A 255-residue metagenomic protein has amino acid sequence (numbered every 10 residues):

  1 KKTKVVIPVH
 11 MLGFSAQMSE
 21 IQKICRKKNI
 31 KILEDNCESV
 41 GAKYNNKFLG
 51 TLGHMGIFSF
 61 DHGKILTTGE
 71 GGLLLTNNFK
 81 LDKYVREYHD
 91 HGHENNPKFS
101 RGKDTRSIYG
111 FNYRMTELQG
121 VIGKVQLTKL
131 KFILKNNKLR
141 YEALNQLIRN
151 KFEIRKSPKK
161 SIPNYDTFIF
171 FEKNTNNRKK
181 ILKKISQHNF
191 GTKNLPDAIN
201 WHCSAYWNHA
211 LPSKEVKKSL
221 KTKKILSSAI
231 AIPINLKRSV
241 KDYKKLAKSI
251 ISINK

Functional and structural regions predicted by a protein language model:
K2-I7, L12-N46, N77-K80: Catalytic PLP-binding core of fold-type I/II PLP enzymes
I21, V85, I181: Aromatic/hydrophobic pocket-lining residues that form π-stacking "cages" and hydrophobic walls in ligand
S39-N45, L52-T167, A198-C203: Active-site region of PLP-dependent enzymes
H91-G102, A143, L147, L182-L220 (+1 more regions): Conserved PLP cofactor-binding pocket of PLP-dependent enzymes
P158, Y165-N174, C203-S213, S227-V240: Conserved PLP-binding active-site segment of the aspartate aminotransferase-like
T175-I181, S239-K244: Short, conserved charged micro-motifs
K179-H188, L246-I251: Short amphipathic alpha-helices in soluble, non-transmembrane regions that often serve as interface/regulatory elements
